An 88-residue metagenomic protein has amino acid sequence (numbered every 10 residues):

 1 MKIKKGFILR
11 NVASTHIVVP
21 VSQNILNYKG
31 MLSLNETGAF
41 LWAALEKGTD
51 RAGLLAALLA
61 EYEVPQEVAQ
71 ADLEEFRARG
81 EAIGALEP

Functional and structural regions predicted by a protein language model:
M1-F40, E46: Acidic, low-complexity/disordered tracts enriched in E/D and polar residues
G30-P88: Long, charge-rich, low-complexity alpha-helical segments
